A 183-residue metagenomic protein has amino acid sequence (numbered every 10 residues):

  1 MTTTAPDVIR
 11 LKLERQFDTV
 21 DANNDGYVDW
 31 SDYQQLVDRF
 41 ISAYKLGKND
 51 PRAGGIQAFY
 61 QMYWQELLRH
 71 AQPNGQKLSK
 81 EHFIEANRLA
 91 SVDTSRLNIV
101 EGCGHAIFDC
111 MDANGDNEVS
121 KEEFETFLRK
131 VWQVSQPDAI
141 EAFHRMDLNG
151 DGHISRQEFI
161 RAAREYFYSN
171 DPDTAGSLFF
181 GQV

Functional and structural regions predicted by a protein language model:
T2-D50: The feature marks the first
A5, S95-R96: Short, intrinsically disordered linker segments that flank or connect zinc-binding domains
I9-D25, D50-K77, E101-D116, D138-R156 (+1 more regions): Primarily EF-hand calcium-binding motifs
D29-G47, K77-T94, E118-W132, S155-S169: Amphipathic regulatory helices of Ca2+-sensor modules
E165-V183: Acidic/histidine-enriched, glycine/proline-rich intrinsically disordered or flexible terminal extensions
